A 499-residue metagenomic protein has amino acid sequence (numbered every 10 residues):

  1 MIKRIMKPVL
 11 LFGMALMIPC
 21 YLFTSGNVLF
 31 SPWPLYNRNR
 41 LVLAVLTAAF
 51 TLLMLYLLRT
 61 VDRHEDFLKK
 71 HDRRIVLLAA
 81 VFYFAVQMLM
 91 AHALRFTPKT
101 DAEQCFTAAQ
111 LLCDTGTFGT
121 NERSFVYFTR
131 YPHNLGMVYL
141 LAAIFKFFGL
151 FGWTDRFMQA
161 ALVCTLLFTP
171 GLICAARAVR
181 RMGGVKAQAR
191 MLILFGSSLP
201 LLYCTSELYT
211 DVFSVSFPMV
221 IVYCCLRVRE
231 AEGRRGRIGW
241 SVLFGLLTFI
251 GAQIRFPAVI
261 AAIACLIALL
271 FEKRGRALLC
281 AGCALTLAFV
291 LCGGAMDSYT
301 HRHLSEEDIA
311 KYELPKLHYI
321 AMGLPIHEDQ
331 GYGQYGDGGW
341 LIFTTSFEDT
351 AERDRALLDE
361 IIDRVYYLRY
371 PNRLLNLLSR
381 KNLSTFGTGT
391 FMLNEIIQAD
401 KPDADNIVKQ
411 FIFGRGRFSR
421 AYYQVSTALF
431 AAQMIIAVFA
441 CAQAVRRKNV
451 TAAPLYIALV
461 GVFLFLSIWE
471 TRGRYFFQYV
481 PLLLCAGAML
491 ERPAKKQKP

Functional and structural regions predicted by a protein language model:
M1-M88, A281-T286, A494: Start-transfer (signal-anchor) and selected internal transmembrane alpha helices of multi-pass inner/ER membrane
P19, P32-L46, D155-Q159, R380-L459: Membrane-interface anchor segments at the N-terminal boundary of transmembrane helices in multi-pass membrane enzymes
H92-T100, G116-Y139: Membrane-proximal lumenal/periplasmic loop motifs of glycosylation machinery
T107-Q110, F125-W153, T165: Short hydrophobic/aromatic helix or loop-helix immediately within or flanking a transmembrane segment in polytopic
F118-G119, T300-P402: Membrane-proximal stem/loop segments at transmembrane-domain junctions that anchor or position
Q159-L167, R190-C225, I254-A261, Y475-V480: Multi-pass, polyprenyl lipid-linked donor-dependent membrane glycosyltransferases
L162-M182, V220, I435-A442: Transmembrane-helix motifs of polytopic, lipid-linked glycan transferases
A175-S197, K448-A453: Transmembrane-helix signature of polytopic, membrane-embedded enzymes that assemble or transfer cell-envelope glycans
